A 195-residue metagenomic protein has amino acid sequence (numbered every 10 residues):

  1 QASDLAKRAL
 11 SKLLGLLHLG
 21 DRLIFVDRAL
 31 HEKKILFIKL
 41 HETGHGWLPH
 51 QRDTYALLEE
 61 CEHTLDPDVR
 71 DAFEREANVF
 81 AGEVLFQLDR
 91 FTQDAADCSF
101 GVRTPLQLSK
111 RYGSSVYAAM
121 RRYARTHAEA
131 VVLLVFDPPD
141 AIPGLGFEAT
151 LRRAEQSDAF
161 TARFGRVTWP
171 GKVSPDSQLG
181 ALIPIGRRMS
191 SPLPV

Functional and structural regions predicted by a protein language model:
Q1-V195: Active-site hotspot residues in diverse enzymes, especially metal/ion-binding acidic/histidine motifs
